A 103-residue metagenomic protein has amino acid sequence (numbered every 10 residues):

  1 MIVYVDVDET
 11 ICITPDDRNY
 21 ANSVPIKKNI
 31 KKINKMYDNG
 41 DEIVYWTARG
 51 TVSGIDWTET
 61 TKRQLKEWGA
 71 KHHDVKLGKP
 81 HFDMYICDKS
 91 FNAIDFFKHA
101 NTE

Functional and structural regions predicted by a protein language model:
M1-E103: Catalytic phosphate/metal-binding cores of nucleic-acid and nucleotide-processing enzymes, i.e., regions that mediate
